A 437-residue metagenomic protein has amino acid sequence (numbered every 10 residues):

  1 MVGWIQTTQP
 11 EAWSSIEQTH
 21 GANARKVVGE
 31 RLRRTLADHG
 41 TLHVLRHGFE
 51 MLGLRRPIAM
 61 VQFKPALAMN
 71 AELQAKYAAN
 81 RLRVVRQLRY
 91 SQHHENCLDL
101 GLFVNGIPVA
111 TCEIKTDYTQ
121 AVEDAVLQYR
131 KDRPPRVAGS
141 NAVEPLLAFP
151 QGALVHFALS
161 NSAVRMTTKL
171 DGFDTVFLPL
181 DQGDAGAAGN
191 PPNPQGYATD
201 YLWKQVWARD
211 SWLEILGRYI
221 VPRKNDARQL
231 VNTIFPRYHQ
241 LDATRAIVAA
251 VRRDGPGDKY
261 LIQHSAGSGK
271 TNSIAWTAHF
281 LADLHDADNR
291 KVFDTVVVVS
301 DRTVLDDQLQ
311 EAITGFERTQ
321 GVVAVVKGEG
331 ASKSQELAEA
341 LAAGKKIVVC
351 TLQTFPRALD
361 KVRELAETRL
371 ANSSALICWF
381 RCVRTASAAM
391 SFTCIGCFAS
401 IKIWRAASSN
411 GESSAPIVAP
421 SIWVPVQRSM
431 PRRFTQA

Functional and structural regions predicted by a protein language model:
M1-V296, S300, V304, Q308-Q320 (+3 more regions): ATP-dependent helicase/translocase motor core
E317-S334: Conserved RecA-like helicase motor-core motifs
G330-V348, V362-A366: Conserved motor-coupling elements within RecA-like helicase/translocase cores
C350-R357: Adenylate-forming
T351, W379, V383, T393-F398 (+1 more regions): Secreted/luminal cysteine- and crosslink-motif detector
A366-A375, R381: SF2 helicase catalytic motif II
S373-S374, S387, S391-G396, S400 (+5 more regions): Intrinsically disordered, low-complexity segments enriched in small polar residues
R381-R384, R405, R428, R432-R433: Basic polycationic patches enriched in arginine
